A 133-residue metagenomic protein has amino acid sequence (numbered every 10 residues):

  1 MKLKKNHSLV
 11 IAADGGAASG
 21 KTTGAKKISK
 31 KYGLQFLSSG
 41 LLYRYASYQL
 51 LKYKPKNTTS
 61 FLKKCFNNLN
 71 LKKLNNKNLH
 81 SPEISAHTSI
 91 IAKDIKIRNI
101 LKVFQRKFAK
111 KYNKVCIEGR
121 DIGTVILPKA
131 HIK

Functional and structural regions predicted by a protein language model:
M1-S8: Phosphate-binding P-loop
I11-A13: Hydrophobic anchor at the beta1->P-loop junction of P-loop NTPases
G16-S19: ATP-binding Walker
T22-T23: Walker A/P-loop
S29-S39, K52-P55: Post-Walker A helix-loop "phosphate-sensing" segment adjacent to the P-loop in P-loop NTPases
L41-I117, D121-I126: ATP-dependent small-molecule kinase phosphotransfer cores that center on conserved nucleotide phosphate-binding segments
P128-K133: Conserved phosphate-donor/acceptor-positioning beta-strand/loop module used by diverse small-molecule
